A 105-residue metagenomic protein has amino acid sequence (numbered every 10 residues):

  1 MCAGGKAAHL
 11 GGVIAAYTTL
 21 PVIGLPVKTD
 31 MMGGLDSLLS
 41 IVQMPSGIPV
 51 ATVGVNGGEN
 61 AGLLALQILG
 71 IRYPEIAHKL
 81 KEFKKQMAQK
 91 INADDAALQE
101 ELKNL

Functional and structural regions predicted by a protein language model:
C2-P26: Glycine-rich phosphate-binding loop
G4-V13, M32-L35, G58-G62: Short glycine/serine/threonine-rich phosphate/pyrophosphate-binding segments that cradle anionic phosphate groups
G11, D30, I68-I71: Residues at secondary-structure transition points
V13-I14, V27, I48-V53: Hydrophobic aliphatic residue packing
Y17-L35, L39-V42, S46: Glycine/small-residue-rich loop that forms an oxyanion/phosphate-binding "nest" at active or ligand-binding sites
L35-L105: C-terminal binding/interaction regions
